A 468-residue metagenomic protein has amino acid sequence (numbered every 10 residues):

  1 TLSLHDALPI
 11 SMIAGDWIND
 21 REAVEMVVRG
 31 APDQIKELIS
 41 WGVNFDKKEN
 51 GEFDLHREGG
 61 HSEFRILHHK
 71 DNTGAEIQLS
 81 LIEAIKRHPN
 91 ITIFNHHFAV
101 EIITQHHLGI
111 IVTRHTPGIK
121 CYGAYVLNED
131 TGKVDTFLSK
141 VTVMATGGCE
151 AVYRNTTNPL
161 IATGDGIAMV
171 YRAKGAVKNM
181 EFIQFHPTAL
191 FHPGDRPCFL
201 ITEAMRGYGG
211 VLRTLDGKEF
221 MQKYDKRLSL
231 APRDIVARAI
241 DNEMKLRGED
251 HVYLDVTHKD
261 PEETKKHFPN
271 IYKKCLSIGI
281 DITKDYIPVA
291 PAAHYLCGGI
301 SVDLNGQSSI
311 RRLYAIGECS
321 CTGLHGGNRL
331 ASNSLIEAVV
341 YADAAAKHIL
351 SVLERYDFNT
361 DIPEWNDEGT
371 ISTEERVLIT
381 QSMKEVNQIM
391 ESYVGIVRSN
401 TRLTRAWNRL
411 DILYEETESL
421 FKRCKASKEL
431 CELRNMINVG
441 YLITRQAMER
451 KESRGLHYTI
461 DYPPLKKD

Functional and structural regions predicted by a protein language model:
T1-L8: Short, small-residue-biased leader/transition segments that mark boundaries at the very start of proteins
A14-D54: Rossmann-like flavin
N19-R29, R65-E83, F94, T156-G164 (+3 more regions): Short beta-strand to alpha-helix junction loop
E37, V43-F64, R213-S229, I240-E243 (+3 more regions): Glycine- and aromatic-enriched mobile tails/lids
I39-K133, L138, A145, A189-H192: Conserved redox-cofactor binding core of oxidoreductases
E101-T131, T136, I280-L324: FAD-site-proximal beta/loop scaffold in flavoenzymes
M144-T156: Flavin (primarily FAD) binding-site architecture
M169, G175-I287, V339, H348-R355: An anion/pyrophosphate-binding glycine-rich loop and adjacent beta-alpha core in soluble alpha-beta enzymes
